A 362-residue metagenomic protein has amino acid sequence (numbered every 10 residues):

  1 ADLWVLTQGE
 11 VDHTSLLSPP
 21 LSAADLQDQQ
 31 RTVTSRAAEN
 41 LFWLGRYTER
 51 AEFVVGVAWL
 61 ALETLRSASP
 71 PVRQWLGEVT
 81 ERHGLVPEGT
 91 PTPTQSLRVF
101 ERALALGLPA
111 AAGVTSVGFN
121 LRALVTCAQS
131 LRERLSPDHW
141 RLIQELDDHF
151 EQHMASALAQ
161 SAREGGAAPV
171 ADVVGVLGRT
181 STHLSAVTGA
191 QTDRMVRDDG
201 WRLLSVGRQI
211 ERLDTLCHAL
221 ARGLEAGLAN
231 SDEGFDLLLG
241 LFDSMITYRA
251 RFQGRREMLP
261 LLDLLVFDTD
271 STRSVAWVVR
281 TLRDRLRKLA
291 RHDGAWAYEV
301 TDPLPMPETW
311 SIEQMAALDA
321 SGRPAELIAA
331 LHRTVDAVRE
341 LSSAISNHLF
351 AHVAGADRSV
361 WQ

Functional and structural regions predicted by a protein language model:
A1-Q362: Alpha-helical transmembrane segments and their helix-helix packing motifs
